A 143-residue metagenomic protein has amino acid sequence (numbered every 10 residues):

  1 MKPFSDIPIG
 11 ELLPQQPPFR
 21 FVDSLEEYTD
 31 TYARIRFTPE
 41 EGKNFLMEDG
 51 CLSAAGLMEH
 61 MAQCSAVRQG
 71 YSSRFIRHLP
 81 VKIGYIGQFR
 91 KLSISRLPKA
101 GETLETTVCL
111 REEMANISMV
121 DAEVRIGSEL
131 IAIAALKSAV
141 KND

Functional and structural regions predicted by a protein language model:
P3-I9, T103-T106: Short Pro/Gly-enriched beta-strand edge/turn motifs at strand-loop
D6-Q16, V81: Short aromatic-glycine motifs in intrinsically disordered, low-complexity regions
Q16-S53: Catalytic strand-loop segment that frames the active site of acyl-thioester-processing enzymes
R20-D23, G84-G87, T106-V108, A134: Small-residue-enriched segments and motifs
D23-E26, S95, C109-R111: Conserved positions in beta-strands of structured domains
D49-R68, I86: Compact, glycine-rich, soluble single-domain proteins
V67, K99-E102, T107-D143: HotDog/MaoC-like acyl-thioester-processing domains
V67-E105: Hydrophobic beta-strand-centered segment that forms part of the acyl-chain substrate-binding groove
